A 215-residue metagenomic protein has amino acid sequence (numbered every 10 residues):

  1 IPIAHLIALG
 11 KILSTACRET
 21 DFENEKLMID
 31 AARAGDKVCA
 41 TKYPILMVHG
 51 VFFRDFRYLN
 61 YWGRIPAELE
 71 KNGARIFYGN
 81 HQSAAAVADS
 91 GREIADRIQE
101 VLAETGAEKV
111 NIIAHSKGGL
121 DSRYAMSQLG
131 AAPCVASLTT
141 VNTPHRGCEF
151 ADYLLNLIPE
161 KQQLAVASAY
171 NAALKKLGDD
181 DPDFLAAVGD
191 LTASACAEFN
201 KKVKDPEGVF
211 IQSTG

Functional and structural regions predicted by a protein language model:
I1-G63, E68-K71, A103: Flexible, membrane-associating and regulatory peripheral segments of lipid-active enzymes
C39-A40, G130-P133, V203-P206: Short, conserved loop/helix-junction motifs that constitute active-site signature segments in enzyme catalytic cores
K42-Y43, G106-V110, V209: Short coil/turn segments at beta-strand junctions that form active-site/ligand-binding loops
H49, I76, R92-C196: Serine-dependent carboxylesterase/thioesterase catalytic core of lipase-like alpha/beta-hydrolase/SGNH enzymes
R54-N60, Q82-D89: Acidic-and-aromatic substrate-binding clefts and catalytic sites of carbohydrate-active enzymes
I65-A84, T139: Conserved alpha/beta-hydrolase
A187-G215: Acidic, glycine-rich loop-and-strand cores that form catalytic or ligand-binding grooves in diverse globular domains
